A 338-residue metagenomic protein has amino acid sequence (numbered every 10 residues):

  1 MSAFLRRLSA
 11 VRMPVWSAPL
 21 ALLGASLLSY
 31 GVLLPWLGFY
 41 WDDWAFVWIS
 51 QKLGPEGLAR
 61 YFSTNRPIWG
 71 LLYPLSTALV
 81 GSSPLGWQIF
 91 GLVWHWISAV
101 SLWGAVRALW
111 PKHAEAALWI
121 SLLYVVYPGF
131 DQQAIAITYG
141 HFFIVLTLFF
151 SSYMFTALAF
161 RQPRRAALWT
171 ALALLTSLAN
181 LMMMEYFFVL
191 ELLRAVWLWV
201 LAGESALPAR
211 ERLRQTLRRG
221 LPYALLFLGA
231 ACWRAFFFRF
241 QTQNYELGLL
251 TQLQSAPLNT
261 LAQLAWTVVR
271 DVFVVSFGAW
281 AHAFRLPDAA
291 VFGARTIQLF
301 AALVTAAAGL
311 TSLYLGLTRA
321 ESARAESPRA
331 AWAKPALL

Functional and structural regions predicted by a protein language model:
M1-L338: Polytopic membrane enzymes that build or remodel cell-surface glycoconjugates and lipids
